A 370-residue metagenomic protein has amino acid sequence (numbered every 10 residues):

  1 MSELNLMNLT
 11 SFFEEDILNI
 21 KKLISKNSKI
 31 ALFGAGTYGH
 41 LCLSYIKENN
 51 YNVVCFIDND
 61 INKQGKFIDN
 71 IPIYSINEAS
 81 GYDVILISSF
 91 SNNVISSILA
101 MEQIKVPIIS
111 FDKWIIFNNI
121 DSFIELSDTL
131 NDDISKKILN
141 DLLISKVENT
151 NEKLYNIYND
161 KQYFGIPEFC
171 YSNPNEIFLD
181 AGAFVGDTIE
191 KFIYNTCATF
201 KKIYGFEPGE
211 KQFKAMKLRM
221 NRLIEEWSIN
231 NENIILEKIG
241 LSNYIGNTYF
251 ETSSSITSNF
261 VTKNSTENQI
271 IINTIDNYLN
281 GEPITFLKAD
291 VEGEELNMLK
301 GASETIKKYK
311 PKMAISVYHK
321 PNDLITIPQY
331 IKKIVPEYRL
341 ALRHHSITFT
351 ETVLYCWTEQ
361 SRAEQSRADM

Functional and structural regions predicted by a protein language model:
M1-V53, N59-M370: Phosphate/nucleotide-binding beta-alpha loop and adjacent structural elements of enzyme active sites
